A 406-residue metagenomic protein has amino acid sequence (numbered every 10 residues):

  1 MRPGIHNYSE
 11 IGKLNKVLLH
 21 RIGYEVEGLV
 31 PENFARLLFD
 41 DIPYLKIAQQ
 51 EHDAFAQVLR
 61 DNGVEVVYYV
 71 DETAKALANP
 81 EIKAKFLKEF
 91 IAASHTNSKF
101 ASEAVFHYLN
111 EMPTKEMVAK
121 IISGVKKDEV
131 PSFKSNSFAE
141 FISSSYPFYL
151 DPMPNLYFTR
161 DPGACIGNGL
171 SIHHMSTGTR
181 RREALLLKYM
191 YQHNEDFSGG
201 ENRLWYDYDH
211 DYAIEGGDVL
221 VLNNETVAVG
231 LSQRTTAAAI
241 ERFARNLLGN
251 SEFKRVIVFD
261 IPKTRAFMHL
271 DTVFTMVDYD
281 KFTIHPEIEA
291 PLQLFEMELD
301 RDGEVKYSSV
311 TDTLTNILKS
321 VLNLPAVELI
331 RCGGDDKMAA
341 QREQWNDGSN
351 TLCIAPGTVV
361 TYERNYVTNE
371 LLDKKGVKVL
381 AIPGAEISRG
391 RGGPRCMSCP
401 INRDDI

Functional and structural regions predicted by a protein language model:
M1-I406: The feature marks the mature, well-folded catalytic cores of soluble enzymes
